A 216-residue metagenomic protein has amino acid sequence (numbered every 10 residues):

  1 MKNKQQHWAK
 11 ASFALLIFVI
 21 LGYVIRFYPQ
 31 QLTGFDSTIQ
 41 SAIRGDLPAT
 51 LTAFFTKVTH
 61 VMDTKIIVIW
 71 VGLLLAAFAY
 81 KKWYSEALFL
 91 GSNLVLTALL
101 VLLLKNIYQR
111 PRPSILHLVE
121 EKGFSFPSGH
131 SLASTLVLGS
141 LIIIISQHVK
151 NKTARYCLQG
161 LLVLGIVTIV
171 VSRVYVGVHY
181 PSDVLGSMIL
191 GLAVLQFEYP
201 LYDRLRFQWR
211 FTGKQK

Functional and structural regions predicted by a protein language model:
M1-I66, I107, R112-L118: N-terminal transmembrane-helix/juxtamembrane module of multi-pass inner/ER membrane proteins
K2-H7, K81-L90, C157: Membrane-interface helix-loop-helix junctions at transmembrane boundaries of multi-pass membrane enzymes, predominantly
N3, H117-K216: Membrane-embedded catalytic cores of phosphoryl/pyrophosphoryl-handling enzymes
L15-L16, L90, L94-A98, M188 (+1 more regions): Alpha-helical transmembrane spans of integral membrane proteins, capturing the lipid-embedded, hydrophobic core of TM
V19-Y23, L96-L102, L164-R173: Aromatic-anchored segments of alpha-helical transmembrane domains
R26-Q30, K81, Y108-Q109, K150 (+1 more regions): Short helix-capping/hinge motifs at transmembrane helix termini and TM-loop junctions
V71, Y80-N151: Membrane-interface loops
L75-K81, R173-V174: Hydrophobic alpha-helical transmembrane segments
